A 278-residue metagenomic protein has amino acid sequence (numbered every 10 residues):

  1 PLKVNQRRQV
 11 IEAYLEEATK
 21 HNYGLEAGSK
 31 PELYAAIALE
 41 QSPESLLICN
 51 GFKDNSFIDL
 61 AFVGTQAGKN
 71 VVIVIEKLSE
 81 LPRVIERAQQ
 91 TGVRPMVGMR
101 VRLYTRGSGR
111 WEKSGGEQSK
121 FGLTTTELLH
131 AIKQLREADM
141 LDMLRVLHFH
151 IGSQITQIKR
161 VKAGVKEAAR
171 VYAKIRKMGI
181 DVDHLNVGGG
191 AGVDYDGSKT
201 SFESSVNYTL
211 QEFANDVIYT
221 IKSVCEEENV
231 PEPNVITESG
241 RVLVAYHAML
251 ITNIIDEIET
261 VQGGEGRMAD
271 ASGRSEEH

Functional and structural regions predicted by a protein language model:
P1-N186, V193, T209: Active-site-proximal beta-alpha core segment in soluble small-molecule metabolic enzymes
L144, S153-E276: C-terminal active-site-proximal or functional interface alpha/beta core segments in diverse enzymes
